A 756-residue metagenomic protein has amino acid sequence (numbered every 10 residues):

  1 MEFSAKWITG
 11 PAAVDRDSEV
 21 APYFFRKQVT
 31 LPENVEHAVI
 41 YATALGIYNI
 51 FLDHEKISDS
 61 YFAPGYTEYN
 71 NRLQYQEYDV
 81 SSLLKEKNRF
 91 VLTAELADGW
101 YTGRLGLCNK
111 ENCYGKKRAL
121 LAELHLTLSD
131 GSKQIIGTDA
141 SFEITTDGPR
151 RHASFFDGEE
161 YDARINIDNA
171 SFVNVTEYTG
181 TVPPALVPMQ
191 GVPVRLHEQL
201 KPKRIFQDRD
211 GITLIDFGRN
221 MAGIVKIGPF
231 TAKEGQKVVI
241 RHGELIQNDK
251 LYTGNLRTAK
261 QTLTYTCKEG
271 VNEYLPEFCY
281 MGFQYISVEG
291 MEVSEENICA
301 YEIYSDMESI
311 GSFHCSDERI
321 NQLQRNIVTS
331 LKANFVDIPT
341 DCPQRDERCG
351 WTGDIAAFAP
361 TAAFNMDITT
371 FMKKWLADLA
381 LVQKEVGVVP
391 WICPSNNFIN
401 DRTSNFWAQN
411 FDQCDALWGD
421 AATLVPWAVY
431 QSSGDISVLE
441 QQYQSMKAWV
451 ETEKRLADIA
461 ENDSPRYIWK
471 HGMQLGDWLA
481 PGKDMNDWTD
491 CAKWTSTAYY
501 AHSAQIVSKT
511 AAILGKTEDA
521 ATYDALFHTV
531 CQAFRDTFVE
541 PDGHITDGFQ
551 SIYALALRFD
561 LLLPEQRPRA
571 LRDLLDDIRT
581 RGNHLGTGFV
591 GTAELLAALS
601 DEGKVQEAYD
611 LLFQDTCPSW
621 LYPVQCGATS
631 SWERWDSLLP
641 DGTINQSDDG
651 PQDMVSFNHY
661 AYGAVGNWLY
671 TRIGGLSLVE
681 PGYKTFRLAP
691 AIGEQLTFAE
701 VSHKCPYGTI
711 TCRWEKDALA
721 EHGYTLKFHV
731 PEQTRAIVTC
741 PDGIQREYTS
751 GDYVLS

Functional and structural regions predicted by a protein language model:
M1-R345, G353-D354, I368-K373, V386-P394 (+4 more regions): Extracellular/oxidizing-compartment recognition motifs
G10, S508-D524, G603: Carbohydrate-binding surfaces of carbohydrate-active enzymes
V39-A42, I224-H242, F278, D354-V382 (+4 more regions): Alpha-helical support elements that line or immediately flank enzyme active sites and cofactor-binding pockets
I47, D139-S141, T145-T146, E295-N326 (+11 more regions): Active-site acid/base region of carbohydrate-active enzymes
L92, E160-D162, D346-E347, T352 (+8 more regions): C-terminal capping/lid segments that line or modulate ligand- or cofactor-binding pockets
N112, K116-A119, E123, I136-N166 (+3 more regions): Non-catalytic C-terminal accessory modules of carbohydrate-active enzymes
D354, W375, W418-V425, S503-I506 (+2 more regions): Amphipathic, well-ordered alpha-helical segments in soluble domains
